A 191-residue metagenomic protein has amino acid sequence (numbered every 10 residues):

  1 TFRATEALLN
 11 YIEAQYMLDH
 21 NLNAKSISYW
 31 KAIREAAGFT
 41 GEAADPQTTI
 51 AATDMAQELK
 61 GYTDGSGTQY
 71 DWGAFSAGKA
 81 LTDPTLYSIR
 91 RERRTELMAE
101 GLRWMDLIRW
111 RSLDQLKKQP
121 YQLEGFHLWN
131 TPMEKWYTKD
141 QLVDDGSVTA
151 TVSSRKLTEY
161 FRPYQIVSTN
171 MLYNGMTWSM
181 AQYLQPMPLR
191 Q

Functional and structural regions predicted by a protein language model:
T1-Q191: Acidic/polar-rich alpha-helix caps and helix-coil junctions
